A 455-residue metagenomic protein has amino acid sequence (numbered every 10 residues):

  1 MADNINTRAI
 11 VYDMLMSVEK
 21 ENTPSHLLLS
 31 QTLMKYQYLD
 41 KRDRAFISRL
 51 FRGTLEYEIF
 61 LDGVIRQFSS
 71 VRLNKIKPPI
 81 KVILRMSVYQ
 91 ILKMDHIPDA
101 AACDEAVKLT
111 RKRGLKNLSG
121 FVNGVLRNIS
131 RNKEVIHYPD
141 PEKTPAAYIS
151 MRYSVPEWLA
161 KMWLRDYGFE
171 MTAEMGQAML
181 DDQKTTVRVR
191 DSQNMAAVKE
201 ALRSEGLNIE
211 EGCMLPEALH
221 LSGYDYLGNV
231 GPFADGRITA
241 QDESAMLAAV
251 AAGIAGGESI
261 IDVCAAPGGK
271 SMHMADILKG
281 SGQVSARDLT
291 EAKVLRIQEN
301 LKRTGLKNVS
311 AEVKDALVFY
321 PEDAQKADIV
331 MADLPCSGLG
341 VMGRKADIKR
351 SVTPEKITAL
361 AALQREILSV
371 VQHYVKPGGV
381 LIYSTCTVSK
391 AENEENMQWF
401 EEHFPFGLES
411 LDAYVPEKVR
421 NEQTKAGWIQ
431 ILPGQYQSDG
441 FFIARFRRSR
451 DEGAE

Functional and structural regions predicted by a protein language model:
M1-E455: S-adenosylmethionine
